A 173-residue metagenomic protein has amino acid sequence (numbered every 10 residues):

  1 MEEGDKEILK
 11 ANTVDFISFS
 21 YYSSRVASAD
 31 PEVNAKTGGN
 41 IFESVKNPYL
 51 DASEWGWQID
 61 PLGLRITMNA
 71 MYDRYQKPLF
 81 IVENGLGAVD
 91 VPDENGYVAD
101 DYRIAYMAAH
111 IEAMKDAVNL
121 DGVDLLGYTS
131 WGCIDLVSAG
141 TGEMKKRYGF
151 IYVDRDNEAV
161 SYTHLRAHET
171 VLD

Functional and structural regions predicted by a protein language model:
E3-D93, I111-K115, N119, D124-L125 (+2 more regions): Glycoside hydrolase catalytic-domain groove-lining segments
Y49-D60, V98-I104, D156-A159: The substrate-binding groove and active-site-proximal loops of carbohydrate-active enzymes, especially glycoside
R103-M107, I111: Amphipathic alpha-helical segments in well-structured domains
H110-K115, V153-T163: Short, surface-exposed, charge-dense and proline/glycine-enriched linear segments
A139-G140: Short proline/glycine-enriched turn/loop segments at secondary-structure junctions
E143, R147-G149, V153: Catalytic cores of eukaryotic secretory-pathway lumenal/extracellular enzymes that build and remodel glycoconjugates
T163-T170: Conserved small/polar residues in nucleotide/adenosyl-binding loops
